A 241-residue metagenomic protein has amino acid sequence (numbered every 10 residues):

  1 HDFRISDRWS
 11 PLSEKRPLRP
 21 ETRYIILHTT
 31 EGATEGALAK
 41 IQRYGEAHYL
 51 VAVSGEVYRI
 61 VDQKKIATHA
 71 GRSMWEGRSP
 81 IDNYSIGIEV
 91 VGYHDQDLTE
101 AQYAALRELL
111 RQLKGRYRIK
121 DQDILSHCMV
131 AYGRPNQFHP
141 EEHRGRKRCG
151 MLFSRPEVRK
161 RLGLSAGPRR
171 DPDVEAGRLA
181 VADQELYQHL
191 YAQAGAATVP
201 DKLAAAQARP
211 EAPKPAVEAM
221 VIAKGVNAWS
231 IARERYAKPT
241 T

Functional and structural regions predicted by a protein language model:
H1, Y93-P210: Basic/polar, cationic surfaces and motifs that engage anionic cell-wall and phosphate/carboxylate ligands
H1-K120: Active-site-adjacent loop/helix surface patches within enzyme catalytic domains that shape the substrate-binding cleft
I26, L50, G87-E89, L125 (+2 more regions): Soluble periplasmic/extracytoplasmic beta-strand elements of cell-envelope proteins
A33, K120, S154, K238-T240: Alpha-helix initiation/capping motif
G115, T240-T241: A generic secondary-structure boundary signal that marks alpha-helix termini
A206-P239: Primarily a LysM-type cell-wall glycan-binding module
